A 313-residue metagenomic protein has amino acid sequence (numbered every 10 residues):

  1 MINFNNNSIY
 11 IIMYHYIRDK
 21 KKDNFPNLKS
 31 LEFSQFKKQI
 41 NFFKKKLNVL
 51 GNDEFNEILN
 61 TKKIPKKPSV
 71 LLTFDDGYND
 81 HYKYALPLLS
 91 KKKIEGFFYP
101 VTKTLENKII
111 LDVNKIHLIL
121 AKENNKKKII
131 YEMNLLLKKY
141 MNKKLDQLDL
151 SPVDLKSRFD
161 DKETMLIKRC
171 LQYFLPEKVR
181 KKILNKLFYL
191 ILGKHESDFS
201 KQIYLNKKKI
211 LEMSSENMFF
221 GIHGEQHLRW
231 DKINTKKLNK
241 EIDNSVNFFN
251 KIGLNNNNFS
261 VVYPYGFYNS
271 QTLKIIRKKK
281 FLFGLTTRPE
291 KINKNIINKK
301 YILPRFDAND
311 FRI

Functional and structural regions predicted by a protein language model:
M1-T73, N79-Y82, L111-E123, S215 (+1 more regions): C-terminal active-site subregion of NodB/CE4 polysaccharide deacetylases
I12, R18, S69-V70, S90-F267 (+1 more regions): Metal-dependent polysaccharide deacetylase catalytic core of the NodB/CE4 family, i.e., the active-site-bearing domain
Y78-N79, Q226: Short active-site segment of divalent metal-dependent hydrolases/proteases that encodes the spacing between
L88-K91, K279: Glycine-rich, phosphate-binding/catalytic loops in enzymes
